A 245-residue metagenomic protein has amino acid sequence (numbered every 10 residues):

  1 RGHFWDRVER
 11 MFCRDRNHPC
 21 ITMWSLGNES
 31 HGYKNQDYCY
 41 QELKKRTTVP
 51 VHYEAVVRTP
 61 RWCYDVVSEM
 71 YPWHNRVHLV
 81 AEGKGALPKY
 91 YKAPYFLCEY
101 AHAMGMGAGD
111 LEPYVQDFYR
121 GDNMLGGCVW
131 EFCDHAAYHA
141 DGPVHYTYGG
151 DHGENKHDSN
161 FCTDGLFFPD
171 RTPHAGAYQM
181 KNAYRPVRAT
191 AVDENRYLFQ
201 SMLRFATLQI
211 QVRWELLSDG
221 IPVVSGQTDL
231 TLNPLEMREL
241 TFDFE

Functional and structural regions predicted by a protein language model:
R1-L198, M202-L208, R213-P222: Extended substrate-binding grooves/exosites of carbohydrate-active enzymes
Q211-E245: Intrinsically disordered, low-complexity Pro/Gly/Ser/Thr-rich segments with frequent PxxP/GP/PP motifs and embedded
